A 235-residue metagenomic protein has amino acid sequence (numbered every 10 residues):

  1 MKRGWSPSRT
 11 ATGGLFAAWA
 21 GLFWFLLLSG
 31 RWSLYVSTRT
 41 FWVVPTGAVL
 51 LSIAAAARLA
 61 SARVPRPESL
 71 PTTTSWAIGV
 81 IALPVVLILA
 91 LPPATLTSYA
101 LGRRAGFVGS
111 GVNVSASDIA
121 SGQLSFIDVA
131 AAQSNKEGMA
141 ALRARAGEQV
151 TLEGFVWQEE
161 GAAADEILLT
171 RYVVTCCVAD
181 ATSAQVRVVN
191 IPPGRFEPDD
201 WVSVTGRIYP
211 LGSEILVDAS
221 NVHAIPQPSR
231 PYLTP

Functional and structural regions predicted by a protein language model:
M1-P235: OB-fold and OB-like single-stranded nucleic-acid-recognition modules and their adjacent interaction interfaces
